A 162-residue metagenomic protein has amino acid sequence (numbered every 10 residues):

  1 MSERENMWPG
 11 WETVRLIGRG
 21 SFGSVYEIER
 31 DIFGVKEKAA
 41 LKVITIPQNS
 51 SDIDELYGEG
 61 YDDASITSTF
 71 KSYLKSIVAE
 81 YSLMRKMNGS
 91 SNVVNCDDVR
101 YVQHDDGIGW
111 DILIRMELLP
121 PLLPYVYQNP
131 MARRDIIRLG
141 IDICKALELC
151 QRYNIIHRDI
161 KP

Functional and structural regions predicted by a protein language model:
V14-S21, V25: Protein kinase glycine-rich loop
D31-V78: ATP-binding glycine-rich loop module of kinase domains
S82-S91: Structural motif at the C-terminus of the N-lobe alphaC helix and the adjacent alphaC-beta4 loop of the Hanks-type
N95-W110: Short beta-strand micro-motifs within the conserved protein kinase catalytic domain, predominantly in the N-lobe
G107-L122: Conserved short submotifs of the Hanks-type protein kinase catalytic core that shape the nucleotide-binding pocket
L122-A132: AlphaC helix of the protein kinase catalytic domain
L139-G140: Activation segment signature within eukaryotic-like protein kinase domains
K145-I155: Protein kinase catalytic-loop region centered on the HRD/HxD motif
